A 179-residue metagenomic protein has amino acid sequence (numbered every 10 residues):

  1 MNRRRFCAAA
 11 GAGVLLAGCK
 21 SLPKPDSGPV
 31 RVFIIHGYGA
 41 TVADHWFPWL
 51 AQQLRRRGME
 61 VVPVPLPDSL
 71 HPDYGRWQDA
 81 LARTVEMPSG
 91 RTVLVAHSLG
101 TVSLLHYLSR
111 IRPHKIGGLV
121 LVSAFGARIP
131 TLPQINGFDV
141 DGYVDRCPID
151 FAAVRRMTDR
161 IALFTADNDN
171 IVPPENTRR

Functional and structural regions predicted by a protein language model:
R5-S21: N-terminal export signals
G28-S89: Active-site catalytic motif of lipid deacylating hydrolases and related acyltransferases
Y38, D167-D169: Acidic beta-to-alpha connecting loop that harbors the catalytic carboxylate
L66, V120-R128: Active-site nucleophile loop of the alpha/beta-hydrolase fold
V95-G100, L104: Gly/Ala-rich beta-loop-alpha elbow adjacent to hydrolase catalytic centers
L104-I111: Short glycine-enriched nucleophile-adjacent loop and the immediately C-terminal alpha-helix near the catalytic center
M157, L163-T165: Short beta-strand/loop motif that positions the catalytic acidic residue of the alpha/beta-hydrolase fold
N170-N176: Conserved alpha/beta-hydrolase "acid-adjacent" motif
